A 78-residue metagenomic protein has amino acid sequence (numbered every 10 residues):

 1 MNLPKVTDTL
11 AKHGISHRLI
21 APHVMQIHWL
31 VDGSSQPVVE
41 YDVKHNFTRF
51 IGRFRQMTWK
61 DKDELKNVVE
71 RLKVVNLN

Functional and structural regions predicted by a protein language model:
M1-L30, F50-K66, E70, V74: Negatively charged, low-complexity tracts enriched in Asp/Glu with abundant Ser/Thr
P37-R49: A short, surface-exposed beta-strand/turn
V38-E40, L72-V75: Short, charge- and proline-biased low-complexity linear segments that act as flexible interaction/docking motifs
